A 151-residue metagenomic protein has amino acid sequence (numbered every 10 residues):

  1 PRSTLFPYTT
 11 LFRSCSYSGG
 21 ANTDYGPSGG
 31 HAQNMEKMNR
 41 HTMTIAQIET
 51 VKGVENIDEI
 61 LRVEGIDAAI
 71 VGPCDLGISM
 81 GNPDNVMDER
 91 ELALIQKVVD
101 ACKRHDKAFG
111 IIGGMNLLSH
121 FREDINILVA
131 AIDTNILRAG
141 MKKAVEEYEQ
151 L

Functional and structural regions predicted by a protein language model:
T4-L11: Short, small-residue-biased leader/transition segments that mark boundaries at the very start of proteins
F12-A21, S79-A93, L128-D133: Glycine-rich tight-turn/loop motif centered on a GG-T
F12-E64, I78: Conserved anion-binding
F12-S14, D133-L151: C-terminal helical cap(s) of enzyme catalytic domains, especially alpha/beta-barrels
F12-S16, E36-N39, M87-F109, L151: Alpha-helix-loop-beta-strand connector modules within alpha/beta enzyme cores
T44-E49, A69-V71, F109-I111, I127-A131: Hydrophobic faces of well-ordered beta-strands that scaffold small-molecule active sites in alpha/beta enzyme cores
I60, G72, H120: Conserved, mostly hydrophobic/aromatic
L118-I136: Short, electropositive alpha-helical surface patch
